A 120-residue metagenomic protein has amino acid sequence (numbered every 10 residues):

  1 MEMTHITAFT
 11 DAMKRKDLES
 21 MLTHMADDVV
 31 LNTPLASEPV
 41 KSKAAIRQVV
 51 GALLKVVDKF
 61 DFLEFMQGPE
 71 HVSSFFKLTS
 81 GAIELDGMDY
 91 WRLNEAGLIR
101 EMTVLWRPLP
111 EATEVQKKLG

Functional and structural regions predicted by a protein language model:
M1-G120: C-terminal and inter-domain tail/linker signature
